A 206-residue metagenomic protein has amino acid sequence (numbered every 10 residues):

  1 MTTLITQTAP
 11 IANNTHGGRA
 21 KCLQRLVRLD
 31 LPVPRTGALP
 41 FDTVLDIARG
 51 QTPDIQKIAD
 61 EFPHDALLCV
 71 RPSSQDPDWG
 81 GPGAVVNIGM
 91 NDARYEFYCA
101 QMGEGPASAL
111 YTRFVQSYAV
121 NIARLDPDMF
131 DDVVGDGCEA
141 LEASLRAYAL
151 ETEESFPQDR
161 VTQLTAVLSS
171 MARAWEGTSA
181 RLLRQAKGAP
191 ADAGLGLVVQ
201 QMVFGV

Functional and structural regions predicted by a protein language model:
T2-G50: A conserved helix-loop-beta module that forms one wall/lid of the active-site cleft in ATP-utilizing catalytic domains
R28, P34, P40-V206: Extended, highly charged
